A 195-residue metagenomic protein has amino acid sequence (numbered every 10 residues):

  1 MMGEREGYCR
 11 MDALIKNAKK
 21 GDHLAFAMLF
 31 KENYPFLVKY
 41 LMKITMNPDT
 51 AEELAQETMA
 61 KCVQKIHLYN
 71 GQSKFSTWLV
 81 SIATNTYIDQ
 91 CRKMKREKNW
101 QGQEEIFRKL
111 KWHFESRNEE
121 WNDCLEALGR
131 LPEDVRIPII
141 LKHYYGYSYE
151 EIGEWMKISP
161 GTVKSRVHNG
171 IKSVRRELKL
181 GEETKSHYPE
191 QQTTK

Functional and structural regions predicted by a protein language model:
M1-Y8, N17, M46, Q101 (+4 more regions): C-terminal edge and immediately downstream basic/flexible tail or linker adjoining helix-turn-helix-like DNA-binding
G7-Y8, E97-N122: Internal acidic/polar
I15-K39, R136: A short, charge-rich alpha-helical start-of-domain segment used by transcription regulators
K19-K20, E57-K74, K93-K95: Sigma70-family region 2
F30-P48, K65, L128, E177-L180: Amphipathic, Lys/Arg- and hydrophobic-enriched alpha-helical face
K39, E53-A60, S73-N85: Structural recognition of an alpha-helix C-terminal capping motif at a helix-to-coil junction
H67-N70, S81-Q101, N169: Arg/Lys-rich amphipathic alpha helix in sigma70-family domain 2
E126-I137, Y145-T162, R176: Helix-turn-helix DNA-binding module
